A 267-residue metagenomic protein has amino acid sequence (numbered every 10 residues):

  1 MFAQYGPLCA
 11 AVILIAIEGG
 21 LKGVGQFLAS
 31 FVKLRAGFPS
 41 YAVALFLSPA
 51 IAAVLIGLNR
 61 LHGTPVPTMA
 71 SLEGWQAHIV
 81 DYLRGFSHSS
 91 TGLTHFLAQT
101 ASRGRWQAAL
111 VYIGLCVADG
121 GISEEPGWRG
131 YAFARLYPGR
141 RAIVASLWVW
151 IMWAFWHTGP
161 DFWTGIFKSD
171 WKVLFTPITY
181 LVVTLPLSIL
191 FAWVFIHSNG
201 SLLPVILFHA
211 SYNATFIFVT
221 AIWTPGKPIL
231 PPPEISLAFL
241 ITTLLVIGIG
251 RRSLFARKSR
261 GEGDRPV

Functional and structural regions predicted by a protein language model:
M1-G121, V149, I196, I217-V267: Specific transmembrane helices
Y5, L45-F46, I113-A118, L147-A154 (+4 more regions): Residue-level signature of the transmembrane alpha-helical core of multi-pass small-molecule transporters
A52, A142-D161: Small-polar-interrupted transmembrane alpha-helices in polytopic inner-membrane proteins
V54, A132, L187-F191: Hydrophobic/aromatic residues in alpha-helical transmembrane segments
Q76-A98, G127-A134, D161-K172: Membrane-interface interhelical connector segments
I122, P126-G127, Y131, F155 (+3 more regions): Active-site His/Glu-centered metal-binding helix of metallohydrolases
S123-W150, I196-S201: Membrane-interface helix/loop boundary segments of multi-pass membrane proteins
L147, S169-E234: Functionally important transmembrane alpha-helices
